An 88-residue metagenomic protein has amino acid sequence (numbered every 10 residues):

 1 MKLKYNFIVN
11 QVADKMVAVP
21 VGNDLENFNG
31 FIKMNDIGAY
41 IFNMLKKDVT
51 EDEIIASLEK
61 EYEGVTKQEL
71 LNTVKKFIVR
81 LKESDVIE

Functional and structural regions predicted by a protein language model:
M1-K46: Acidic, low-complexity/disordered tracts enriched in E/D and polar residues
F31-E88: Long, charge-rich, low-complexity alpha-helical segments
